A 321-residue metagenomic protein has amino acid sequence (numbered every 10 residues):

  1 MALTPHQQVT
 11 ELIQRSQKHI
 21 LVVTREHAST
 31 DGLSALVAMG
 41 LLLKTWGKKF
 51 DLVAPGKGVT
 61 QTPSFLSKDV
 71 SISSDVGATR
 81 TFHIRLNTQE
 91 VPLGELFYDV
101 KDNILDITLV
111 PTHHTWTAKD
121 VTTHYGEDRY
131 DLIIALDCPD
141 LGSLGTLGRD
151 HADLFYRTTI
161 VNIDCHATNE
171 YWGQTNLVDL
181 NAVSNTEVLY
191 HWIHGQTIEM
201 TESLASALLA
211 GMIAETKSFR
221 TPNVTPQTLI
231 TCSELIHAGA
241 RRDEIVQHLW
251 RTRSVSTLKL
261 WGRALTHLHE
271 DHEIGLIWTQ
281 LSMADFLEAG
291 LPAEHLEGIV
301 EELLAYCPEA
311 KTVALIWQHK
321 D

Functional and structural regions predicted by a protein language model:
M1-L260, D271-D321: Replace "Mg2+/Mn2+-dependent" with "divalent metal-dependent
